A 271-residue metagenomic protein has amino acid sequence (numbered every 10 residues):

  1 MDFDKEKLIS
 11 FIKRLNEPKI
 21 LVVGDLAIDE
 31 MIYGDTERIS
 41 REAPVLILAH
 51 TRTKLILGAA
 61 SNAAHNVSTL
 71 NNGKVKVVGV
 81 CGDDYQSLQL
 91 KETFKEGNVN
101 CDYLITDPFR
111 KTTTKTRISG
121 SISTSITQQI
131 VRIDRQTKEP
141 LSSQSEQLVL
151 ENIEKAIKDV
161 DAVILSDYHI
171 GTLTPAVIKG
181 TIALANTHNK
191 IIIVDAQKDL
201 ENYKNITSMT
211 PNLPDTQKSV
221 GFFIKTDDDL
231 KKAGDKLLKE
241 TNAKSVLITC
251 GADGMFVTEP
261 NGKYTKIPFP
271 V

Functional and structural regions predicted by a protein language model:
M1-E37: Positively charged, low-complexity intrinsically disordered leader regions
M1-K5, Q147, K190-D195: Short gly/ser/thr-rich secondary-structure transition/capping motifs
L15, I157-K158, Y203-K204: A short, aliphatic-rich alpha-helical micro-motif
I20, I28-I164: Conserved N-terminal subdomain of the carbohydrate kinase-like
L21, K95-N100, A183, E240-K244: Basic phosphate/pyrophosphate-binding loop/patch that engages nucleotide-derived ligands
L21-V23, R132, D161-I164, I193 (+2 more regions): Structural motif
I170-T265: Conserved phosphate/ATP/ADP-binding segment of small-molecule kinases
P270-V271: Short glycine/threonine-rich catalytic loop with a Thr-x-Gly-x-Asp
